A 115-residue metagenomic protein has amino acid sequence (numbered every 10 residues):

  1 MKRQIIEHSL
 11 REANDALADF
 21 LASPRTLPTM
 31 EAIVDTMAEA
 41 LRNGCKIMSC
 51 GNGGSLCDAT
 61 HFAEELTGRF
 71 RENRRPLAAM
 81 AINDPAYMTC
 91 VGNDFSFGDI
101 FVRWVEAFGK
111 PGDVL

Functional and structural regions predicted by a protein language model:
M1-R25: Generic N-terminal amphipathic, Lys/Arg-enriched alpha-helix
R3, L27-E31, G98: Short, structured helix-loop boundary elements
A22-N43: A short, well-structured juxtamembrane/interface segment
T36-P111: Glycine-rich, small/polar surface segments that engage phosphate groups of diverse ligands
V114-L115: Long, charge-patterned amphipathic alpha-helical coiled-coil/hairpin "stalk" segments used as oligomerization
